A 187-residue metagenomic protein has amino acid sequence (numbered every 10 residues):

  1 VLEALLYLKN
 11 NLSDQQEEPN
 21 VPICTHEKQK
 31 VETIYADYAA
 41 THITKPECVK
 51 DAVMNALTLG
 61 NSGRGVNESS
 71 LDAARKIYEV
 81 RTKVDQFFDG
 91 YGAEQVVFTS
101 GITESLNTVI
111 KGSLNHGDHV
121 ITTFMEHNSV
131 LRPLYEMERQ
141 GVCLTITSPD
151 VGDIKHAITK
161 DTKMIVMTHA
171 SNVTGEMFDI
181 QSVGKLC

Functional and structural regions predicted by a protein language model:
L2-C187: Pyridoxal 5′-phosphate
